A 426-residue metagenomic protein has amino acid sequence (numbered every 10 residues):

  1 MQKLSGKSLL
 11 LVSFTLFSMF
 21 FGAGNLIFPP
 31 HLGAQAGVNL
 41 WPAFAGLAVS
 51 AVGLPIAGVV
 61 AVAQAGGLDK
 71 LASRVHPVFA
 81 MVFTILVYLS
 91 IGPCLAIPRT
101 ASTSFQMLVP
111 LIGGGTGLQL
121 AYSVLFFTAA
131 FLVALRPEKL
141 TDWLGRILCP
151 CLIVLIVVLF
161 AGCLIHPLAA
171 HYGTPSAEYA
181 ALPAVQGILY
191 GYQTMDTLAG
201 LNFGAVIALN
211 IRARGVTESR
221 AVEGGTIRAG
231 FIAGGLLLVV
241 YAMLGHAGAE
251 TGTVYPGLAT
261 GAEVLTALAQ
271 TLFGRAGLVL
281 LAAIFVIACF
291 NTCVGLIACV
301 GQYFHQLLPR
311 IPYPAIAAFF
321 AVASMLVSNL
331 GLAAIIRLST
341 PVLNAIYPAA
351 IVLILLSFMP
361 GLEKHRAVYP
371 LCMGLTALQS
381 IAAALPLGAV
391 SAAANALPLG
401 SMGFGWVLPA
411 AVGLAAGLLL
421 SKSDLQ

Functional and structural regions predicted by a protein language model:
L11-F21, G162-A169, A177-L244, L280-A288 (+2 more regions): Hydrophobic, membrane-embedded alpha-helices of multi-pass small-molecule transporters
H31, V78-G113, C289-Q306: Hydrophobic transmembrane alpha-helices that form the core helical bundles of multi-pass secondary transporters
G53, A57, C151-C163, A199 (+3 more regions): Selective recognition of specific alpha-helical transmembrane segments in multi-pass small-molecule
V62-L71, F127-L148, A213-V216, M325-R337 (+1 more regions): Membrane-water interface regions at transmembrane-helix termini and the short interhelical loops of multi-pass membrane
D69-K70, V240-F290, Q306, P341: TM-loop-TM module centered on a large, flexible mid-protein loop between adjacent transmembrane helices in multi-pass
P93, I97, I153-Y179, T197-L198 (+3 more regions): Hydrophobic alpha-helical segments and their helix-loop junctions in multi-pass secondary transporters
L135-C163, S339-I351, P370-L378: Membrane-interface loop-to-helix entry segments
I351-A415, Q426: C-terminal membrane-solvent junction of multi-pass transporters and transport-like membrane proteins
